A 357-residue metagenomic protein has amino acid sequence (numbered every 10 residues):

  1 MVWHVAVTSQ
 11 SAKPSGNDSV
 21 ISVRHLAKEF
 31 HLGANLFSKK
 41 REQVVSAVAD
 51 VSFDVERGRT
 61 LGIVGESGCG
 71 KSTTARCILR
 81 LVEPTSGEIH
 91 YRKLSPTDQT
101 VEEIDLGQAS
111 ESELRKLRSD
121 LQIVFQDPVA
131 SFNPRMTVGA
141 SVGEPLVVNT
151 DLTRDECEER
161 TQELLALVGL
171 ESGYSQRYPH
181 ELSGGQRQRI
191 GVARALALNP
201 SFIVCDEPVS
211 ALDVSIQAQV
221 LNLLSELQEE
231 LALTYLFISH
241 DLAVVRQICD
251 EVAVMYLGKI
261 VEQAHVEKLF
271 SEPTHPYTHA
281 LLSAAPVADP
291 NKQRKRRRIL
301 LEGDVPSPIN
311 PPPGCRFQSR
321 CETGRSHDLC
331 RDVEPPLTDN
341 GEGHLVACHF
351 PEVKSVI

Functional and structural regions predicted by a protein language model:
P14-S19, G33, F37-K39, D98-Q99 (+2 more regions): Charged, flexible cofactor/metal-binding loops and thiol motifs
E66, V204, P208, L212 (+1 more regions): P-loop NTP-binding/switch modules centered on Walker-like glycine-rich loops
L79: Helix-to-loop junction immediately C-terminal to a conserved catalytic motif
E88-K116: ABC ATPase NBD Q-loop/coupling interface
D105, D155-G173, E226, L282-S283: Conserved ABC ATPase "signature" region
Y178-L182, Q186: Conserved ABC ATPase signature
A197-S201: A short, proline-enriched helix->beta-strand linker immediately N-terminal to the Walker B motif in ABC-type P-loop
